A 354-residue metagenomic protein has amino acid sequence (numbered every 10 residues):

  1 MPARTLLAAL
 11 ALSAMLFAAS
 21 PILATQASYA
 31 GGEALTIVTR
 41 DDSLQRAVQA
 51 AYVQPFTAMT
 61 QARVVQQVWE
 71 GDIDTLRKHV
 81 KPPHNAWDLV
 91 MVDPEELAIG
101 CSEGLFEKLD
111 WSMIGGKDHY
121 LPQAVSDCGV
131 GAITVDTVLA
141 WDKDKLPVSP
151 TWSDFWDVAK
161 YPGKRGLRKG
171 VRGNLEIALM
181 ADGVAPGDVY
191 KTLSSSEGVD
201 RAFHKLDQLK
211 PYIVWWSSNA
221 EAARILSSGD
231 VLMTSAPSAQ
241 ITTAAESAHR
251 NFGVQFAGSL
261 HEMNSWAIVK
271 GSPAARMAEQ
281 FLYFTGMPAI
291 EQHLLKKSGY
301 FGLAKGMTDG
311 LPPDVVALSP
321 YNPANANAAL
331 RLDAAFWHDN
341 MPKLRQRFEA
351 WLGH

Functional and structural regions predicted by a protein language model:
T25-I99: Early extracytoplasmic/lumenal segment of secretory-pathway proteins
D42-Q49, A86, V92-A223, S227: Extracytoplasmic ligand-binding site segments that recognize negatively charged/polar headgroups
W87-M91, W215-W216, L232-P237, G253: Paired acidic/hydrophobic, glycine-rich loop segments that form the ligand-binding mouth/hinge of periplasmic-binding
L97-I99, M233-N251: A ligand-binding cleft/hinge motif common to bilobed small-molecule-binding domains
D118-H119, V135-T137, V199-Q208, E246-S272: Periplasmic-binding protein-like
V138-K145, L179-A181, M263-M277, H293-L294: A bilobed periplasmic-binding-protein/Venus flytrap-type ligand-binding module shared by bacterial periplasmic
G163-N174, T285-M307: Periplasmic-binding protein-like
Q292-H354: C-terminal capping/gating helix-and-loop segments adjacent to ligand/active sites or protein-protein/ligand interfaces
